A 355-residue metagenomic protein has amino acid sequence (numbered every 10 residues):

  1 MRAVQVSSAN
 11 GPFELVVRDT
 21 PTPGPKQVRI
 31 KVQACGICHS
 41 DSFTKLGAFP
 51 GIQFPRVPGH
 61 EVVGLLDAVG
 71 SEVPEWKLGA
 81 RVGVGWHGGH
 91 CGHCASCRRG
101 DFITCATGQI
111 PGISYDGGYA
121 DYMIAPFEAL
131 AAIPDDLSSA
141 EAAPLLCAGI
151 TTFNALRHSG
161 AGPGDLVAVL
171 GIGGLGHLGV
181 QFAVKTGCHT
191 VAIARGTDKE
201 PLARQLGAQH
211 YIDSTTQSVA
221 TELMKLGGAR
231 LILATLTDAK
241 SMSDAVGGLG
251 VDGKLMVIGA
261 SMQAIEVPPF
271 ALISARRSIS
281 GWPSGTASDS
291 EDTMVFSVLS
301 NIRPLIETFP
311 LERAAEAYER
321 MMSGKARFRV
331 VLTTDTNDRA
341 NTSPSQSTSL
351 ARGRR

Functional and structural regions predicted by a protein language model:
M1, S243, A287-R355: C-terminal hydrophobic helical "lid"/dimerization subdomain of Rossmann-like NAD(P)H-dependent oxidoreductases
P21-C35, A48-A95, P134-A140: Glycine-rich beta-strand-centered segment in the early N-terminal region that forms part of a ligand/cofactor-binding
E75, H90-L170: NAD(P)H dinucleotide-binding glycine-rich loop of Rossmann-like/cofactor-binding domains, especially the beta1-alpha1
L166-I172, V184-D244: Adenosine-nucleotide cofactor-binding segment
G176-H177: N-terminal Rossmann-fold NAD(P) dinucleotide-binding loop
L249-G250: Helix-to-beta-strand junctions that scaffold the AdoMet/dcAdoMet cofactor pocket in Class I SAM-dependent enzymes
G253-K254: Glycine-centered, small-residue-biased loops immediately flanking beta-strands in adenine/cofactor-binding cores
G259-A275, A287-V295: Rossmann-fold NAD(P)-binding glycine/threonine-rich loop
